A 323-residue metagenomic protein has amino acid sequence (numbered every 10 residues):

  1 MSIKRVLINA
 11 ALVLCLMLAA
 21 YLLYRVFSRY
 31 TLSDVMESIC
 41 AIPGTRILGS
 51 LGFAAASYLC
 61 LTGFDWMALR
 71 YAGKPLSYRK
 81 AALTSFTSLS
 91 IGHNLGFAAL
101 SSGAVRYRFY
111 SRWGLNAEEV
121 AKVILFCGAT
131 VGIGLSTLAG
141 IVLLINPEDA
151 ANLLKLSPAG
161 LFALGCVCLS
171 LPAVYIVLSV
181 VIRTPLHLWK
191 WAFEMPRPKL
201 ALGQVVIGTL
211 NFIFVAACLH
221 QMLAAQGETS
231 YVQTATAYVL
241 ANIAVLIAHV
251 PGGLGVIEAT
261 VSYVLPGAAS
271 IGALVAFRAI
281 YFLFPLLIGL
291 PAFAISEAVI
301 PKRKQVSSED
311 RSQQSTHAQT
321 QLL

Functional and structural regions predicted by a protein language model:
M1-F86, L135, L144-L246, G267-G272 (+1 more regions): Predominantly cytoplasmic-facing regulatory/coupling regions of multi-pass membrane proteins
R70-L76, Y107-E118: Transmembrane-helix boundary and interhelical linker motifs in polytopic inner-membrane proteins
R79-L83, A98-S102, R112-G128, G267-R278: Membrane-interface alpha-helices at helix entry/exit sites of multi-pass transporters
T87-G96, A237-E258: Transmembrane alpha-helix interface/packing and boundary motifs in multi-pass membrane proteins, characterized by
L89-A98, G128-G140: Mid-bilayer segments of alpha-helical transmembrane spans in multi-pass integral membrane proteins that mediate
A99-R112, A248-L265: Re-entrant/interfacial helical elements at transmembrane boundaries that shape and gate the permeation pathway
A117, A139-V142: Flexible, glycine-rich active-site loops centered on histidine and acidic residues that chelate a metal or position
